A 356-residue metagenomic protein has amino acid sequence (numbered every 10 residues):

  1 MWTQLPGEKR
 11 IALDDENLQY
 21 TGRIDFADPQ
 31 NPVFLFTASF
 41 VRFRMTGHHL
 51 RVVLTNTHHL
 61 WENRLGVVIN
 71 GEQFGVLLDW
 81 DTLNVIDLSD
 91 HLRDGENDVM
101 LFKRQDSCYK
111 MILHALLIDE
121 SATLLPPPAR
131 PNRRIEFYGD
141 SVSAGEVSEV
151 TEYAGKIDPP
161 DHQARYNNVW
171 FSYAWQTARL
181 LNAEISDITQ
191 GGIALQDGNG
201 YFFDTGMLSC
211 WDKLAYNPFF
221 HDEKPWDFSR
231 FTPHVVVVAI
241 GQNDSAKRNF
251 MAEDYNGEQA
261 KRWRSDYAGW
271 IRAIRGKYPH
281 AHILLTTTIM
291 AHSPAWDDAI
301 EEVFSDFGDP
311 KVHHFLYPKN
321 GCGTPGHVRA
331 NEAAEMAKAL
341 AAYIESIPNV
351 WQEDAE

Functional and structural regions predicted by a protein language model:
M1-Y166, I347-E356: N-terminal secretory targeting modules
T21, F171, N217-F228, S265-A273 (+1 more regions): Alpha-helical scaffolding within the catalytic cores of extracellular/periplasmic polymer-degrading hydrolases
T37-A38, D158-N256, M290-P294, N331: Conserved SGNH/GDSL esterase-like catalytic core that processes O-acyl groups on lipids and polysaccharides
L125-P128, E223-T232, R272-K277, V350-Q352: Surface-exposed acidic, glycine-flexible loop patches that form ligand/cofactor-binding and adhesion interfaces
R134-Y138, S143, I185-T189, H234-A239 (+2 more regions): Structural recognition of the beta-strand scaffold that forms the well-ordered cores of secreted hydrolase catalytic
Y173-E184, W270-H282, D306-D309: A structural motif corresponding to the C-terminal end of an alpha-helix and its immediate exit/capping segment
V237-D244, Y267-E302: Active-site segments of SGNH/GDSL-like serine hydrolases that catalyze O-acetyl group transfer/hydrolysis on lipids
H282-E356: Extracellular serine-dependent O-acyl
